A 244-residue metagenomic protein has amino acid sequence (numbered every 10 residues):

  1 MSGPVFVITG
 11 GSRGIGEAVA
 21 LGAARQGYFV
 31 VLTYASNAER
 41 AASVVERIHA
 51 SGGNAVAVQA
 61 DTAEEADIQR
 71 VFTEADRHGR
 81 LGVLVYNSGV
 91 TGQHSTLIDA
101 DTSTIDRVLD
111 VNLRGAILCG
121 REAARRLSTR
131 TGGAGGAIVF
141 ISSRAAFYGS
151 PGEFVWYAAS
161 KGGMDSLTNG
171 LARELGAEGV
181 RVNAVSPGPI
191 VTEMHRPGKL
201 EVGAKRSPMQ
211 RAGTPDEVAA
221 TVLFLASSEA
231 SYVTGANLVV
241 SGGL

Functional and structural regions predicted by a protein language model:
S12-G14: Conserved glycine-rich cofactor-binding loop
Q26-S43: Conserved glycine-rich Rossmann-like NAD(P)H-binding loop of the short-chain dehydrogenase/reductase
S95-L97, D101-L109, G203: Substrate-binding pocket helix/loop in short-chain dehydrogenase/reductase
G120, S160, T168: Active-site helix of classical SDR
R125, R173-A177, S231: Alpha-helical segment proximal to the catalytic Tyr-Lys
S143: Residue(s) in the substrate-gating loop at a strand-loop-helix junction that position the organic substrate next
T214-V240: C-terminal substrate-recognition "lid" of short-chain dehydrogenase/reductases
